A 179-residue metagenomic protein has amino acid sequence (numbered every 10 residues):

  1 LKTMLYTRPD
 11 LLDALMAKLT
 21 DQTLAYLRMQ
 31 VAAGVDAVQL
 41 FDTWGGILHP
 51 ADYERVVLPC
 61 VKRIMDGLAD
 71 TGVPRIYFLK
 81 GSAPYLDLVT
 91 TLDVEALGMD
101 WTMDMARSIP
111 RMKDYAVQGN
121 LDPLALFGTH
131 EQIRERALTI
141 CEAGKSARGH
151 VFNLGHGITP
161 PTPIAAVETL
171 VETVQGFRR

Functional and structural regions predicted by a protein language model:
L1-R179: Active-site loop segments of alpha/beta catalytic cores
